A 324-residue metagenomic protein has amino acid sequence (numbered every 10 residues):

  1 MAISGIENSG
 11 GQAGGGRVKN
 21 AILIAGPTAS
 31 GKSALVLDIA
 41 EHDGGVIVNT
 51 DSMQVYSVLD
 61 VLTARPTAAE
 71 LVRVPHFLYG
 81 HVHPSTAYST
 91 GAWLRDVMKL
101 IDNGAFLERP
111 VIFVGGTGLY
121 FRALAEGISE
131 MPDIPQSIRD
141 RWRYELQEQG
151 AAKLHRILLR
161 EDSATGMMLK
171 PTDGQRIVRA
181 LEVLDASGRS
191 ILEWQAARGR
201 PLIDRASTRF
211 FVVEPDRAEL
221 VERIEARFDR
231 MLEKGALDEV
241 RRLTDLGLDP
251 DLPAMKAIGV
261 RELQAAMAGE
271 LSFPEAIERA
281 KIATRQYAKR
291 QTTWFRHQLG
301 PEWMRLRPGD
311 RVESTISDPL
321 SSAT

Functional and structural regions predicted by a protein language model:
A2-T324: Phosphate/pyrophosphate-binding catalytic cores of soluble transferases and nucleic-acid-acting enzymes
